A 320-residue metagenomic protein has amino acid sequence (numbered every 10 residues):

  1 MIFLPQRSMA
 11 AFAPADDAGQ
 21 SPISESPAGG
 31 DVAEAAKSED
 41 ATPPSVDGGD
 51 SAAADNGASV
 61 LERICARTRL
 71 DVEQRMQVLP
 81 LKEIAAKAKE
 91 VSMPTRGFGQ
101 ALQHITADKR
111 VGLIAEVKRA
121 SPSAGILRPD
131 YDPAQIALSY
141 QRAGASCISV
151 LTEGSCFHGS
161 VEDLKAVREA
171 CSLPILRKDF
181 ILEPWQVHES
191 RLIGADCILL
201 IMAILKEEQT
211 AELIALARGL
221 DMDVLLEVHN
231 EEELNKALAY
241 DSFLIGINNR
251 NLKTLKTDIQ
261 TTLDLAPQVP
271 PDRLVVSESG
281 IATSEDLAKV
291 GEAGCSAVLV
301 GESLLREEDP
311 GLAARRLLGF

Functional and structural regions predicted by a protein language model:
F3-G30, E34-R128: An N-cap/entry alpha-helix motif that binds or orients negatively charged groups
R7-F12, L265-Q268, R306-F320: C-terminal helical cap(s) of enzyme catalytic domains, especially alpha/beta-barrels
I64, A115, Y140, S190 (+4 more regions): Conserved, mostly hydrophobic/aromatic
V117-D132, P174-I181, L225-E227, S277: Active-site mouth loops of central-metabolism enzymes
G144-A145, A170-L173, L192-I198, R218-M222 (+4 more regions): Glycine-enriched alpha-helix->loop->beta-strand junction motifs that scaffold or abut catalytic
H158-F180, A211-L225, Q260-L274, L317-F320: Alpha-helix-loop-beta-strand connector modules within alpha/beta enzyme cores
L182-I193, E232-Y240, I281-V298: Catalytic cores of alpha/beta
E189-E208, I247-T254, C295-A313: Glycine-rich phosphate-binding active-site loops on the catalytic face of alpha/beta enzymes
